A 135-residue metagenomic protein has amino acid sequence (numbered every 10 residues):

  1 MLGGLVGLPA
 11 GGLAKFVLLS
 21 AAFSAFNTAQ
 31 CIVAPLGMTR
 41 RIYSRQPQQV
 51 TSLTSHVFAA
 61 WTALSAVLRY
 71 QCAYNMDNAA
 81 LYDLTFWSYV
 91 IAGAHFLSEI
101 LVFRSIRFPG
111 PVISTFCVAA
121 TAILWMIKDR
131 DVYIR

Functional and structural regions predicted by a protein language model:
M1-G7, S114-R135: C-terminal helix/juxtamembrane-tail motif
M1-S24: Cytosolic juxtamembrane helix and N-cap/initiation of the first transmembrane helix
A22-A25, V50-A73, W87-V90: Core segments of alpha-helical transmembrane spans in multipass integral membrane proteins
A22-Q49, A59: Hydrophobic transmembrane helix segments
A29-R41, V67, D77-A80, R107 (+1 more regions): Juxtamembrane interfacial secondary-structure elements that flank transmembrane helices in multi-pass membrane proteins
I42-T51, Q71-L81, L101: Short juxtamembrane and helix-loop transition motifs at transmembrane-helix boundaries in membrane proteins
T62, D83-E99, V118-A119: Hydrophobic alpha-helical membrane segments
Y74-N78, G93-V112: Membrane-helix boundary connector in multi-pass membrane proteins
